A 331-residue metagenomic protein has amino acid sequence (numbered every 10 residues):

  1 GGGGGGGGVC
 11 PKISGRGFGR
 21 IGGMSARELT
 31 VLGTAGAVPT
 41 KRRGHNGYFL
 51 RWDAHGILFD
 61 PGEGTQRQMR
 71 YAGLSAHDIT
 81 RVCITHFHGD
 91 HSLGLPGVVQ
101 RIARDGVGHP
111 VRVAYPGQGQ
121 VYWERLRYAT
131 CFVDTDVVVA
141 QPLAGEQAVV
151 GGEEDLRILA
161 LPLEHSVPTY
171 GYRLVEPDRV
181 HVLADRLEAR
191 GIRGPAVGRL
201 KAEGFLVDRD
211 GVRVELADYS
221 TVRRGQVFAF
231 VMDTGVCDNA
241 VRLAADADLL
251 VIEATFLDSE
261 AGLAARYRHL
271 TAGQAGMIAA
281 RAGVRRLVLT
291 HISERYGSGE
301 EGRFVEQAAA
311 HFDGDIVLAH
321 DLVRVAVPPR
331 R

Functional and structural regions predicted by a protein language model:
G1-G7: Intrinsically disordered, low-complexity regions enriched in glycine and serine
S25-A72, Y172-L174, S220-V231, L249: Conserved beta-strand hairpin/beta-sheet module of binuclear metal-dependent hydrolase folds, prominently
T40-K41, L156-L243, L249-V251: Active-site-proximal loop/helix segment associated with metal-binding centers of metalloenzymes
F59-G62, I79-F87, P116, F228-T234 (+3 more regions): Active-site neighborhood of phospho(di)ester-bond hydrolases with catalytic His/Asp-centered motifs
E63-A114, V139-A144: Active-site metal-binding motif and surrounding structural segment of the metallo-beta-lactamase
Q118-T130, V138-A144: A gly/proline- and charged-residue-enriched helix-loop-helix capping module
L143-Q147, C237-R331: Binuclear metal-ion centers of metallo-dependent hydrolases, dominated by the metallo-beta-lactamase
